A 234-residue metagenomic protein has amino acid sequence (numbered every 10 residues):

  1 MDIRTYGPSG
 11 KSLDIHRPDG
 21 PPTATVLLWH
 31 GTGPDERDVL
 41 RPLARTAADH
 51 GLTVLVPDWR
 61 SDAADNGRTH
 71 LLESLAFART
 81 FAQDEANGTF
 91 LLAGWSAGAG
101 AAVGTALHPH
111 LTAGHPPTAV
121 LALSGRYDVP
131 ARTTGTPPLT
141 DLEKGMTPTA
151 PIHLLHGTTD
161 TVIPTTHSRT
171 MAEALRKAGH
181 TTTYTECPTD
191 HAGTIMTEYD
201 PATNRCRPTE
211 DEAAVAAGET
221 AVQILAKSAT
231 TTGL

Functional and structural regions predicted by a protein language model:
M1-P21: N-terminal cap/lid segment of alpha/beta-hydrolase-fold proteins
P22-G31: Short beta-strand element of the alpha/beta-hydrolase
T32, T158-T161, T189-D190: Acidic beta-to-alpha connecting loop that harbors the catalytic carboxylate
G33-A44, W59, T166: The serine-hydrolase catalytic nucleophile loop
A48-A64: Conserved alpha/beta-hydrolase
A76-D141: Primarily recognizes the serine-hydrolase "nucleophile elbow" in alpha/beta-hydrolase and SGNH/GDSL folds
A119, S124-A178: The feature captures the conserved acid-bearing segment of alpha/beta-hydrolase catalytic domains
K177-L234: C-terminal catalytic histidine-bearing segment of alpha/beta-hydrolase fold enzymes
